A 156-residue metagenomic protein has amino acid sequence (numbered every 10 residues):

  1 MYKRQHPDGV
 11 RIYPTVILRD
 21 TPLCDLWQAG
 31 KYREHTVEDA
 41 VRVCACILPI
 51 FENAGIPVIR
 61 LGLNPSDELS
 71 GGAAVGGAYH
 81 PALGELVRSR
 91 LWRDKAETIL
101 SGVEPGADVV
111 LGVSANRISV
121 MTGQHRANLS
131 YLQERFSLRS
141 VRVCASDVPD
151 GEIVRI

Functional and structural regions predicted by a protein language model:
K3-A107: C-terminal scaffold of the Radical SAM
Y13, L61, G112, C144-S146: Solvent-exposed beta-strand sheet faces enriched in polar/charged residues
E34-E38, S119-R126: Ordered, soluble secondary-structure elements with a strong preference for glycine-centered loop motifs and nearby
E68-A73, S119-T122, D150-I156: Short, solvent-exposed polar/charged micro-motifs at secondary-structure junctions
A82, H125-N128: Short, low-complexity, polybasic intrinsically disordered segments
A96, N128-L129: Generic structural signal for hydrophobic residues
G102-M121: Short glycine-rich, basic-tinged beta-strand/loop micro-motifs
S130-I156: C-terminal edge-of-domain segments
